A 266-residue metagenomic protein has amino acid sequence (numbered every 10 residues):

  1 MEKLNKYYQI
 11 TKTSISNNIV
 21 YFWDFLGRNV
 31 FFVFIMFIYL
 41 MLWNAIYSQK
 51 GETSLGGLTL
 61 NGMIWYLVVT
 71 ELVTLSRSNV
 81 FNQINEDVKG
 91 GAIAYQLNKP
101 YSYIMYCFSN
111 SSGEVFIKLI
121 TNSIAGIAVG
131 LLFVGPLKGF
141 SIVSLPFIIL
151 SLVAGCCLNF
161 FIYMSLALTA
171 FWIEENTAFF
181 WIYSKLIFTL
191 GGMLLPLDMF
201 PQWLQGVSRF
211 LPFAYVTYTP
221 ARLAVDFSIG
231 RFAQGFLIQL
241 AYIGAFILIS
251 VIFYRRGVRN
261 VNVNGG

Functional and structural regions predicted by a protein language model:
M1-G266: Hydrophobic transmembrane alpha-helices and immediately adjacent juxtamembrane helices of multi-pass inner-membrane
